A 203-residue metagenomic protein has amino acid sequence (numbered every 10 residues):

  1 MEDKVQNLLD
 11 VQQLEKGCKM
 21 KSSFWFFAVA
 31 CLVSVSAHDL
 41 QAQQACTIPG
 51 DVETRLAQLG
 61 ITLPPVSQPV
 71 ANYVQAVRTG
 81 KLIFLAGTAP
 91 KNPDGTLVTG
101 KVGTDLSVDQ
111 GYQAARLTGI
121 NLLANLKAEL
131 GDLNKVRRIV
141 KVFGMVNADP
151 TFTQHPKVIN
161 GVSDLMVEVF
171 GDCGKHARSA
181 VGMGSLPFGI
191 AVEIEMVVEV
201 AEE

Functional and structural regions predicted by a protein language model:
Q13-F27: Bacterial N-terminal signal peptides that target proteins for export
F26-V35: Bacterial N-terminal signal peptides
S36-A42: Sec/Tat signal peptide C-region and signal peptidase I cleavage site
A42-E203: Short, polar/acidic, helix-capping and beta-turn segments at strand->helix junctions that line the mouths
